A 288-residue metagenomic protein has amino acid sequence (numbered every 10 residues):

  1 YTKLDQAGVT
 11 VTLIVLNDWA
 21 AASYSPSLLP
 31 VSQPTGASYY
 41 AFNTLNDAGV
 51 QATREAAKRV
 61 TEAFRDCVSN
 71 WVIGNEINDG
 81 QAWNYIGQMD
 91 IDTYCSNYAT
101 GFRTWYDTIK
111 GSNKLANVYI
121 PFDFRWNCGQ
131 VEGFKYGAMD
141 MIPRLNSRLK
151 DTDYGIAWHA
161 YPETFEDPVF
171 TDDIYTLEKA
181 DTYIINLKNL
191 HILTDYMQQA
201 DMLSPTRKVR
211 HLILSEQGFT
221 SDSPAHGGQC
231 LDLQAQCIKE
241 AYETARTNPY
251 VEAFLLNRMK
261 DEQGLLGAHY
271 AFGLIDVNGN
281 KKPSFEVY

Functional and structural regions predicted by a protein language model:
Y1-C128, E163-T164, D261-L265: Substrate-binding cleft and catalytic face of glycoside hydrolase catalytic domains, especially the flexible beta-alpha
Y1-Q6, K58, E62, R103 (+7 more regions): Surface-exposed alpha-helical segments enriched in charged/polar residues
T10, N117-V118, H211, E252-L255: Beta-sheet entry/capping signal
S25, L29-T44, A63, I77 (+5 more regions): Aromatic-rich peripheral "rim/lid" segments of glycoside hydrolase catalytic domains that contact and position glycan
V50, T93-L231: Noncatalytic carbohydrate-binding groove/subsite architecture in carbohydrate-active enzymes
C67-V68, D153, V251: Core-facing hydrophobic residues within beta-strands of well-ordered domains
G74, H159, N257: Conserved residues at the C-terminal ends of beta-strands
